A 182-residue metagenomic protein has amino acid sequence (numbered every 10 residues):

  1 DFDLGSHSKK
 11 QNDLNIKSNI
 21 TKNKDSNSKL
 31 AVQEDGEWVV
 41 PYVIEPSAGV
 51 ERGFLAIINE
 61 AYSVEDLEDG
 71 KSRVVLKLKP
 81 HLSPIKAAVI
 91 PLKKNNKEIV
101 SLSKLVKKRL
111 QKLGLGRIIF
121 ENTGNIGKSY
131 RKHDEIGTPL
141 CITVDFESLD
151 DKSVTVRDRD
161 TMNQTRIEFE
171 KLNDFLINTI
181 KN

Functional and structural regions predicted by a protein language model:
D1-N182: NTP/phosphate- and nucleic-acid-binding module
